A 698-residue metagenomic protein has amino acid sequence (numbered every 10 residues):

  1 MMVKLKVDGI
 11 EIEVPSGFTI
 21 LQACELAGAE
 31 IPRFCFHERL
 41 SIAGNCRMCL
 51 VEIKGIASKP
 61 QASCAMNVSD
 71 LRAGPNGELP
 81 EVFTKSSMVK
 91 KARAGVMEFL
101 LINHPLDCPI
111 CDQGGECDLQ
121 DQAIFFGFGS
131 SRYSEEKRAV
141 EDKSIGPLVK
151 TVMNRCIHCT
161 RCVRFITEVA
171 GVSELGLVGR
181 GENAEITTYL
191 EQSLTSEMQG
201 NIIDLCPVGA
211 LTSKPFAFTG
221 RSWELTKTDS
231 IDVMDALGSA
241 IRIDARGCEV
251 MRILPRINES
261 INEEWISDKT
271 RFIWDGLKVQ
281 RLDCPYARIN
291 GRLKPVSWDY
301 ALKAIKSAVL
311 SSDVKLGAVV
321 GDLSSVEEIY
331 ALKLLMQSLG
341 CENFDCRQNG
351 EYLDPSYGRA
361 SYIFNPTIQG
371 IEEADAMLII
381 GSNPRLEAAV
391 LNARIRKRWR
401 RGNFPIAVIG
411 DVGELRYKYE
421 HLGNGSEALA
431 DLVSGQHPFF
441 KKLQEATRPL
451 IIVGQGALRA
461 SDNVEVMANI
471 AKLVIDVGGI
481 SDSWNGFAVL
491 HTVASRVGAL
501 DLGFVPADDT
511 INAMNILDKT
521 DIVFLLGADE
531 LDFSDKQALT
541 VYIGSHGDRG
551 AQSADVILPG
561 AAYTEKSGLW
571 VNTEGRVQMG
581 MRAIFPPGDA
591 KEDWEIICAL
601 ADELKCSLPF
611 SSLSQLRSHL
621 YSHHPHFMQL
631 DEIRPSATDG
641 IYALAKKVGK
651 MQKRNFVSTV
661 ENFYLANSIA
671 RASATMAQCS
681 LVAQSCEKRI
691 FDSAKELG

Functional and structural regions predicted by a protein language model:
M2-G17, Q22-E25, H37, I53-I56 (+4 more regions): N-terminal export/assembly segments and adjacent metallocofactor-ligating motifs of anaerobic energy-metabolism
A29-I31: Cysteine-rich modules of extracellular adhesion/ECM and protease-associated proteins
F34-I42: Serine/threonine-rich, repeat-prone extracellular segments and beta-strand-based repeat modules of secreted/surface
S41-N45, L50-A57: Short acidic beta-strand-loop surface patches of small beta-rich interaction domains
C49, C64, N349: Acidic, glycine-enriched active-site microenvironments
C64-A73: Structured interaction patches on ligand/partner-binding surfaces of diverse proteins
F344, Q348-I633, I690-F691, K695-G698: Non-catalytic alpha/beta scaffold blocks inside enzyme catalytic domains
Q615-G698: Long, low-complexity segments enriched in small/aliphatic residues
